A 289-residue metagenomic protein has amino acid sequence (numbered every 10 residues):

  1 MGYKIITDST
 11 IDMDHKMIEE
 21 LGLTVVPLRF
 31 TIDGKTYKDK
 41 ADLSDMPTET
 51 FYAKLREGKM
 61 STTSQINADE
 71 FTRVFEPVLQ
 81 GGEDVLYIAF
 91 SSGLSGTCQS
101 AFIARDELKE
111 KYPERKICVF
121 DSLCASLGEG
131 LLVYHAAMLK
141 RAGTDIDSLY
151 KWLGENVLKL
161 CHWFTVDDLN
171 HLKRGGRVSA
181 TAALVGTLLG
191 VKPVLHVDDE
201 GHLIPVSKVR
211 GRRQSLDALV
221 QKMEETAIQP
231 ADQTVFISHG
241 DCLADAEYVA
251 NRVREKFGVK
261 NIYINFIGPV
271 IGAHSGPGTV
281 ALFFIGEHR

Functional and structural regions predicted by a protein language model:
K4, T10-T24, R29-T31, K35 (+6 more regions): Mixed-charge interfacial surface used for oligomerization/domain docking and macromolecular partner engagement
K4-S64, A68-E70: N-terminal glycine-rich anion-binding loop in soluble enzyme alpha/beta folds
D45-Y52, F75, Q80, E107: A short glycine/small-residue-enriched secondary-structure motif
R56-Y87, S91-L94, Q99-I103, I146-Y150 (+1 more regions): Glycine-rich phosphate- or other oxyanion-binding loops that anchor nucleotides, phosphorylated ligands
